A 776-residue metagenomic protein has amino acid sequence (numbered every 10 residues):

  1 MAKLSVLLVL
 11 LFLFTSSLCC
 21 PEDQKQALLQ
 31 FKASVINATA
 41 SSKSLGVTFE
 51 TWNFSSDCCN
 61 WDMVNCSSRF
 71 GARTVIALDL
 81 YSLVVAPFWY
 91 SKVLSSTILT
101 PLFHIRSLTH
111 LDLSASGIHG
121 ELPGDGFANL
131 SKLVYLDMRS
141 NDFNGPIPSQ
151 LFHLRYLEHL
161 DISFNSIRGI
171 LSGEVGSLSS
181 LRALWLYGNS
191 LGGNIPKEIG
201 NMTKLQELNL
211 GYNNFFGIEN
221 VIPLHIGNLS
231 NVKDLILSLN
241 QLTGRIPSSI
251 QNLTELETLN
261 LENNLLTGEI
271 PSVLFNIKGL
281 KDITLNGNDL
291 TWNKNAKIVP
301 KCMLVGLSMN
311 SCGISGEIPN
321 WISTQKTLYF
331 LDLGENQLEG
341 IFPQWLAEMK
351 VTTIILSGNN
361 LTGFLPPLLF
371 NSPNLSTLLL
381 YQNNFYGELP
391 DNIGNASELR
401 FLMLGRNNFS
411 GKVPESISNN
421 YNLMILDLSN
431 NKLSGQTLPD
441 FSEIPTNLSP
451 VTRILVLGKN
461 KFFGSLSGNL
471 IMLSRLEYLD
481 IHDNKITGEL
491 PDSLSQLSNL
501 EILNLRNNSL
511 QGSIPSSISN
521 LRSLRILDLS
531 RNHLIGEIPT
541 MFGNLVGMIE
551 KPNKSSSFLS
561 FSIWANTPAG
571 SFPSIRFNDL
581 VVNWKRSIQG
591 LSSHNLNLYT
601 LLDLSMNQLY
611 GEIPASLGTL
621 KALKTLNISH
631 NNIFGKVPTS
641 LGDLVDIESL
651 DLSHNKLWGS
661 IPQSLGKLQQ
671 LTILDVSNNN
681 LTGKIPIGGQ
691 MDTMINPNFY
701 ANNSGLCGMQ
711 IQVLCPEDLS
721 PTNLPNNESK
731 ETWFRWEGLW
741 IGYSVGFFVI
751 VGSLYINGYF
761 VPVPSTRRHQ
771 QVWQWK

Functional and structural regions predicted by a protein language model:
M1-K776: Plant-biased, solvent-exposed loop and capping regions within N-terminal extracellular ligand-binding ectodomains
